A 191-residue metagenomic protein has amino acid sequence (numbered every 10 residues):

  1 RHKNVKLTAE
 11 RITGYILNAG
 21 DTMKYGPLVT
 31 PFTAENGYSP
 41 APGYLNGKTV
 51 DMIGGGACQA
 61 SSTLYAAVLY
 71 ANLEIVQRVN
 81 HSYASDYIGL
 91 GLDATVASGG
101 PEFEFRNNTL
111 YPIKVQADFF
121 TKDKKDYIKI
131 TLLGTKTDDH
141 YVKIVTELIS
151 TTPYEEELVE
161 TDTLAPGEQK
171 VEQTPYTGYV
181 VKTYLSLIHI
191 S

Functional and structural regions predicted by a protein language model:
R1-I188: Well-ordered beta-sheet/strand-loop patches within structured domains
